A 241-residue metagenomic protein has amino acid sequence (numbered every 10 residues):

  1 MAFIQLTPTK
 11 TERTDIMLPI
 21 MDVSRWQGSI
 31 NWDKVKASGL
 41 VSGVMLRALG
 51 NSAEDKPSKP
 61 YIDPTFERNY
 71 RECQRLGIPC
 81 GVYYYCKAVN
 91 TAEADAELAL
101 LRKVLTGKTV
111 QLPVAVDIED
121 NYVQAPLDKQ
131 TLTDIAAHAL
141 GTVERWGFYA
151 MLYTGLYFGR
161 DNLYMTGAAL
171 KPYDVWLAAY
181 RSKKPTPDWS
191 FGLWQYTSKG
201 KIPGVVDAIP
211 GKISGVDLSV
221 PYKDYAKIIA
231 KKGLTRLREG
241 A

Functional and structural regions predicted by a protein language model:
F3-D33, S38, S42, T166-A241: Functionally critical loop-and-helix segments that line ligand-binding/catalytic clefts of soluble enzyme domains
R13-W146: Substrate-binding cleft of extracellular glycoside hydrolase catalytic domains
S52-A53, V89, G159, K184 (+1 more regions): Flexible, glycine-rich phosphate/dinucleotide-binding loops and adjacent beta-alpha linkers at cofactor/substrate
L112-P187: Catalytic domains of cell-wall/extracellular-matrix polysaccharide-remodeling enzymes, centered on de-N-acetylation
